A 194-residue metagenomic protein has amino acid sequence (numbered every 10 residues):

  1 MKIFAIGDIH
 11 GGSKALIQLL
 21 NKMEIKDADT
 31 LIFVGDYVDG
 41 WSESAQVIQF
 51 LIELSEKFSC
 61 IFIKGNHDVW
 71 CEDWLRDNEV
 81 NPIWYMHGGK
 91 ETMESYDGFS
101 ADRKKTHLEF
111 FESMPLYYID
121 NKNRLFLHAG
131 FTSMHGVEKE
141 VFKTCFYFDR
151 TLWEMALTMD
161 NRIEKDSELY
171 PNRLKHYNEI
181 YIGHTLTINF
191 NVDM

Functional and structural regions predicted by a protein language model:
M1-F50: N-terminal active-site segment of His-dependent metallophosphoesterases
D8, L31, D36, L51 (+5 more regions): Divalent metal-coordination and catalytic microenvironments
H10, D68-V69, F131-M134, L186-I188: Short, solvent-exposed loop/turn segments at secondary-structure junctions
K26-D29, K57-S59, H176-N178: A general structural motif
G40-D120, Y147-T158: Active-site neighborhood of divalent metal-dependent phosphoester bond hydrolases
V80, M86, T132-L174: Active-site-proximal segments of metal-dependent phosphoesterases and phosphodiesterases across multiple
K105-V141: Hydrophobic, aromatic-enriched interface-forming segments
I163-M194: Conserved beta-sheet core of the metallophosphoesterase superfamily
